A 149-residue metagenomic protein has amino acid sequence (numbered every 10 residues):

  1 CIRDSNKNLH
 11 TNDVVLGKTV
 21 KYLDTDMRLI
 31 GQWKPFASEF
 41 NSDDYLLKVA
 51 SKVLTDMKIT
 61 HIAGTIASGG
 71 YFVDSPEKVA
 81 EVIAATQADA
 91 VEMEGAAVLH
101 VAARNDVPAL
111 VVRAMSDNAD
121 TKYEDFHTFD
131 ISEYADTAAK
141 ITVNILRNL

Functional and structural regions predicted by a protein language model:
C1: Active-site loops and adjacent core secondary-structure elements that bind or stabilize anionic groups
D4-T86: Mid-sequence, gly/pro-rich, charge-dense loop/helix-turn segments that line enzyme active sites
D13-L16, A109, T128-D130: Short, hinge-like loop/turn segments at secondary-structure boundaries
D26-Q32, D44-A50, G95-V98, K122 (+1 more regions): Short C-terminal domain-edge/linker segments immediately following a structured domain
E39-L47, S75, V91, G95 (+2 more regions): Generic structural signal for well-ordered, non-membrane alpha-helical segments in soluble metabolic enzymes
V53-H61, V101-V107, I141-N148: A structural motif corresponding to the C-terminal end of an alpha-helix and its immediate exit/capping segment
F72-E124: A C-terminal functional module that forms or caps the active site or interfaces directly with catalytic machinery
A119-L149: His/Asp/Glu-rich mid-to-C-terminal helical/loop segments that flank catalytic regions of hydrolases
